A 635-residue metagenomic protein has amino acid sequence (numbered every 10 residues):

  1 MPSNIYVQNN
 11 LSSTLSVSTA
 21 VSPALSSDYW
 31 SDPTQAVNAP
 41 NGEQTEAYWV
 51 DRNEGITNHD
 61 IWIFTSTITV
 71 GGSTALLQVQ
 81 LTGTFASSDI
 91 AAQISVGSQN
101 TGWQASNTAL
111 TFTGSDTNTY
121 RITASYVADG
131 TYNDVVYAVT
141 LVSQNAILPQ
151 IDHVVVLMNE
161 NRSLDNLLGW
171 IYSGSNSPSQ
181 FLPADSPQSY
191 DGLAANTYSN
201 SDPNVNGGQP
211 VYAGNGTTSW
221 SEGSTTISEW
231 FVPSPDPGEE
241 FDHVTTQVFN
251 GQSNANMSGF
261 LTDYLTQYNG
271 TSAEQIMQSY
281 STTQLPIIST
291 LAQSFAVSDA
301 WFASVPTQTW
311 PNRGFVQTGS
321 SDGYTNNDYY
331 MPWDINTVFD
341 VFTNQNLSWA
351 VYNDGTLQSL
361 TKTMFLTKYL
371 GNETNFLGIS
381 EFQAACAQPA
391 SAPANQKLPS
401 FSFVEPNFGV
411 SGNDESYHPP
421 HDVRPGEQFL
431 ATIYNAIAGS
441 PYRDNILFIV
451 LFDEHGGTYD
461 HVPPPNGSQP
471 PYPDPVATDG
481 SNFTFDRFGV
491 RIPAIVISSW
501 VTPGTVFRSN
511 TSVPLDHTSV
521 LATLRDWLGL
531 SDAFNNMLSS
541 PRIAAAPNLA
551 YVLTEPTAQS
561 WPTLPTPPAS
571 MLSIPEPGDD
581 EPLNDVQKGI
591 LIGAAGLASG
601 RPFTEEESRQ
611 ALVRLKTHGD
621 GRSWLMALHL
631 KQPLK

Functional and structural regions predicted by a protein language model:
M1-A146: Intrinsically disordered, low-complexity segments enriched in small/polar residues
N145-K635: N-terminal pro-sequences and low-complexity stem/linker regions of secreted or lumenal proteins
